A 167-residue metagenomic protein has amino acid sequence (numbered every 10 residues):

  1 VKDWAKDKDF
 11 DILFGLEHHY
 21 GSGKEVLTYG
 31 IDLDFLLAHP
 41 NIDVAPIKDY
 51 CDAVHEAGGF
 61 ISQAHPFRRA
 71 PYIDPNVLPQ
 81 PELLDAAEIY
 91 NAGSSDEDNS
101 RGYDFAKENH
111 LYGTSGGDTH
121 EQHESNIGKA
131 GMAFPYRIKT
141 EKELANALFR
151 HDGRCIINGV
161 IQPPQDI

Functional and structural regions predicted by a protein language model:
D3, D7-K8, Y20-A38, D52 (+1 more regions): Charged catalytic cores and adjacent phosphate/nucleic-acid-binding surfaces used for phosphate/nucleic-acid chemistry
K8-G15: Hydrophobic/aromatic-rich structural module bridging two neighboring secondary-structure elements via a short loop
G15, G59, N126-A130: Glycine-centered flexibility motif
L16, A64, G117: Active-site flanking residues adjacent to catalytic metal/cofactor-binding acidic residues
P40-I73: Internal catalytic-core helix/loop-beta-alpha segment that presents or stabilizes conserved functional determinants
